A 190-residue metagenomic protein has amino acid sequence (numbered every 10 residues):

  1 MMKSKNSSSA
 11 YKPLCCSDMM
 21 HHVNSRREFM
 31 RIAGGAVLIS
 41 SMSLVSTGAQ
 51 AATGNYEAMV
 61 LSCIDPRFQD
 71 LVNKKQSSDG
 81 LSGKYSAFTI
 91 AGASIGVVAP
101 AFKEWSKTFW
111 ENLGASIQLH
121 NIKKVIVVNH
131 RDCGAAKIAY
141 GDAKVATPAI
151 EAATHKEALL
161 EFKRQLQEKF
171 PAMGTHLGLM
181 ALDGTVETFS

Functional and structural regions predicted by a protein language model:
M1-N24: N-terminal secretory signal peptides
C15-S17, H21, E28-V37, S41 (+5 more regions): Divalent-metal-activated hydrolytic enzyme cores
N73-G80: Short Gly/aromatic-enriched secondary-structure transition segments
S82-Y85, M173: A structural micro-motif
K84-A93: A short beta-strand-loop structural module common to alpha/beta enzyme folds
N129-C133: Active-site cofactor/cluster-binding pocket
